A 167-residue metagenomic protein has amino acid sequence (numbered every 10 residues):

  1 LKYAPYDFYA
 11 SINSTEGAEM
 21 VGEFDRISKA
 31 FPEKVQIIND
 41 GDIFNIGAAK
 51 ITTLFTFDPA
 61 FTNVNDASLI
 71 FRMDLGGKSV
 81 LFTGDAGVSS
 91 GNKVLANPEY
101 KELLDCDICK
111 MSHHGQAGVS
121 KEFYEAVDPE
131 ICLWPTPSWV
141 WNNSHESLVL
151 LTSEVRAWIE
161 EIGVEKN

Functional and structural regions predicted by a protein language model:
L1-A4, Y100-D105, F123-D128, I162: Short, conserved loop/helix-junction motifs that constitute active-site signature segments in enzyme catalytic cores
K2-D66, I131, S138-N167: Binuclear metal-ion centers of metallo-dependent hydrolases, dominated by the metallo-beta-lactamase
Y9-I12, V80-A86, D105-Q116, I131-P137: Active-site neighborhood of phospho(di)ester-bond hydrolases with catalytic His/Asp-centered motifs
E23, K93-A96, V119-V127, W158: A short acidic, amphipathic alpha-helical/loop segment
E33-I108, G118: Core dinuclear metal-dependent hydrolase active-site scaffold
G87, S120-K121, P137, T152: Alpha-helix initiation/capping motif
